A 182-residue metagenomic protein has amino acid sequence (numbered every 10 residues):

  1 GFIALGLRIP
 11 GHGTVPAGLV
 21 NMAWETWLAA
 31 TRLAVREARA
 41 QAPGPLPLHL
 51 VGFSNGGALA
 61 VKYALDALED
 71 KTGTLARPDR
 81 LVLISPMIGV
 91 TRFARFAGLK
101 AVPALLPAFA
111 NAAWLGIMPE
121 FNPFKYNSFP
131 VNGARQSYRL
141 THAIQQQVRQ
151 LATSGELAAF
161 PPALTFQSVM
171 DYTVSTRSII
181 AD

Functional and structural regions predicted by a protein language model:
F2-P16: Conserved alpha/beta-hydrolase
T14-P47: Catalytic nucleophile-loop/oxyanion-hole region of alpha/beta-hydrolase and closely related hydrolase-like folds
L50-G52, I84, F166: Short beta-strand immediately N-terminal to the catalytic nucleophile in serine-hydrolase-like folds
V51-A60: Gly/Ala-rich beta-loop-alpha elbow adjacent to hydrolase catalytic centers
K62-D66: Active-site signature of alpha/beta-hydrolase-fold catalytic machinery across serine- and Asp/Cys-nucleophile hydrolases
L81-R95: Active-site nucleophile loop of the alpha/beta-hydrolase fold
T91-F121, S154: Short, flexible helix-coil linker/hinge segments at the edges of structured domains or between repeats
K125-D182: Serine-hydrolase catalytic core
